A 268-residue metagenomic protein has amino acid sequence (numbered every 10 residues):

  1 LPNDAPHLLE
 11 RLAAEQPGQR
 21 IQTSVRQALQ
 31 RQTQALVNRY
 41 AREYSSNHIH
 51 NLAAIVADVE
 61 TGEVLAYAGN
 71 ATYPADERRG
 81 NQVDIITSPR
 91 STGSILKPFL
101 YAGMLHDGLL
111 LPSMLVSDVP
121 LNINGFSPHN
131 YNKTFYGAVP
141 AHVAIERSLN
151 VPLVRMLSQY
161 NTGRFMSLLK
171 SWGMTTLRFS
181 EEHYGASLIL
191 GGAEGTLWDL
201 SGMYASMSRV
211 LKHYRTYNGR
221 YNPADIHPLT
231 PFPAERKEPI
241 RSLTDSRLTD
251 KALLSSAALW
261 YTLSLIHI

Functional and structural regions predicted by a protein language model:
L1-N3, H7, A14-R90, S94-I95 (+4 more regions): Periplasmic/cell-envelope proteins involved in peptidoglycan metabolism and beta-lactam response
P2-A13, E60, L110-F165, R209 (+1 more regions): Conserved catalytic neighborhood of penicillin-recognizing serine enzymes
I21, V25, I49-A54, V116-L121 (+2 more regions): Active-site-adjacent helix/loop patches that line small-molecule binding or acyl-intermediate pockets
T23-E43, V56-D58, Y67, A75-I85 (+1 more regions): A penicillin-recognizing enzyme superfamily signal
Q30, G93-P98, A138, E146 (+4 more regions): Short alpha-helical patches at coil-to-helix transitions and adjacent helical residues in well-structured domains
T33, G62, I95-M104, A144 (+4 more regions): Residue-level preference for non-acidic, small/hydrophobic
R39, G103-G108, Q159, S206-V210: Active-site catalytic microenvironments for nucleophilic, acid-base chemistry
G69, L100, M104-L105, K170 (+2 more regions): Hydrophobic alpha-helix feature that most strongly marks membrane-spanning transmembrane helices and their immediate
